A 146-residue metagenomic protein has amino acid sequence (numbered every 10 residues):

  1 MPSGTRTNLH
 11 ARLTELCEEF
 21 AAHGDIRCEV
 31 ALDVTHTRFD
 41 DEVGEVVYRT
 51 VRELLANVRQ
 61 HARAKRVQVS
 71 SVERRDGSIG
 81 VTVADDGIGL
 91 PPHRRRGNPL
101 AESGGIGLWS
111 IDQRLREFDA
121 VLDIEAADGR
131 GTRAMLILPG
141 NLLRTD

Functional and structural regions predicted by a protein language model:
S3-I26: Short beta-to-alpha transition helix within the HATPase_c
F20, I26-D33, R38-F39, G80 (+1 more regions): Conserved transmitter core of two-component histidine kinases
E29-R52, R75: Conserved short strand/loop->alpha-helix "switch" segment adjacent to the catalytic nucleotide/phosphoryl-transfer site
G44-R66: Conserved ATP-binding N-box helix of the HATPase_c
V69-E73: Conserved catalytic core of two-component histidine kinases
S78-G80, G89, D128-M135: Glycine-rich nucleotide-binding loop
D85: Acidic ATP/Mg2+-coordinating residue in the GHKL
R95-D128: ATP phosphate-binding glycine-rich loop and adjacent ATP-lid/helix-beta elements within ATP-binding kinase/ATPase
